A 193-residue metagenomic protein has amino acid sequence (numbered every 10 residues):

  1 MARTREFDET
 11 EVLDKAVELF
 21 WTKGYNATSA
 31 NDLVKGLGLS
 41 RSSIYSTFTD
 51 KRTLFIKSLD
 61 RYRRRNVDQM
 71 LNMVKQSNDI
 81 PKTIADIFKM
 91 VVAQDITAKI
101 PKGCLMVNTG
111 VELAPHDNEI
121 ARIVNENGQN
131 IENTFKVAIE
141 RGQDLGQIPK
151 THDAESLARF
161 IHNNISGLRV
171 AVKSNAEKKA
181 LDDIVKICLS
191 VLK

Functional and structural regions predicted by a protein language model:
M1-E6: N-terminal intrinsically disordered/low-complexity leader segments
D8-V17, L33, S58, Y62 (+2 more regions): Generic hydrophobic, amphipathic alpha-helix propensity
E11, L19-T53, K57: Helix-turn-helix
V12-F20, V91, I165: Short hydrophobic clusters on alpha-helical segments that form packing/core surfaces in small helical domains
K57, L71-K102, A154-I161: Hydrophobic alpha-helical connector segments
N72, E119-N130, T134: Short, solvent-exposed amphipathic helices
T83, T97-E119: Amphipathic alpha-helical segments used for helix-helix packing
D86-Q94, Q129-R141, L145, E155 (+3 more regions): C-terminal peripheral helix-coil segments that are non-catalytic and often amphipathic
